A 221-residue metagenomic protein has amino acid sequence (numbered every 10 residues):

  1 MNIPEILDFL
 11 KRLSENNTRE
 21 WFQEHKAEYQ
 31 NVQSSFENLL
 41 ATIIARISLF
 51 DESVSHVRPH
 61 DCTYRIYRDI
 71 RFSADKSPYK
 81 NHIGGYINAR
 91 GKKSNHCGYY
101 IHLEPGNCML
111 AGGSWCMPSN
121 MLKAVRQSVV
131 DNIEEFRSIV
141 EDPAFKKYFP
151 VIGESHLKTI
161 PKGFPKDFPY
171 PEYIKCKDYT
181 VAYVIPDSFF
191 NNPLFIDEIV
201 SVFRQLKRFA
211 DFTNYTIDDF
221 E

Functional and structural regions predicted by a protein language model:
N2-N31, V181-F195: Short His/Asp/Glu-rich catalytic/ion-coordination signatures at enzyme active sites or charged loops
I3, S138-D142, D218-D219: Well-ordered alpha/beta subsegment
E5, E15-F50, S201-F220: Contiguous, amphipathic alpha-helical segments that mediate oligomerization or scaffolding in large protein assemblies
S35-G91: Extended cationic-aromatic binding surfaces that line active-site or macromolecule-binding grooves and engage
D61, K80, N107, C176-D178: Sequence-level motif detector for i,i+2 pairs with an aromatic at +2
R71-V130: Aromatic- and glycine-enriched beta-alpha-beta binding-site module
P105-F164: Compact, glycine/acidic-enriched structural inserts
F168-E221: Charge-rich, low-complexity terminal tails
